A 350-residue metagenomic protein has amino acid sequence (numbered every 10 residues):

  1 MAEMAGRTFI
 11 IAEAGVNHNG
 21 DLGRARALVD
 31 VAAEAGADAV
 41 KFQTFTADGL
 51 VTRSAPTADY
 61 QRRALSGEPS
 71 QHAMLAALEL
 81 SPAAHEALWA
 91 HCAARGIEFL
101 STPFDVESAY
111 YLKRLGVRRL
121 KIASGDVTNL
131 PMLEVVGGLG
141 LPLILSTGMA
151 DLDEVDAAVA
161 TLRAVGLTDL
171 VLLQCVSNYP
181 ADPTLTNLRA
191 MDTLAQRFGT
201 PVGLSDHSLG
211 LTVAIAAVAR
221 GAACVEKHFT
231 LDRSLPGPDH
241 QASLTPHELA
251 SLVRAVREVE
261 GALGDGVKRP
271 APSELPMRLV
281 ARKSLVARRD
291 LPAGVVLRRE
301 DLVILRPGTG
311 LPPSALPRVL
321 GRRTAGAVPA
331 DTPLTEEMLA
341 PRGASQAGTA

Functional and structural regions predicted by a protein language model:
M1-A350: Catalytic cores and adjacent flexible loops of soluble metabolic enzymes that perform enolate/carbanion chemistry on
